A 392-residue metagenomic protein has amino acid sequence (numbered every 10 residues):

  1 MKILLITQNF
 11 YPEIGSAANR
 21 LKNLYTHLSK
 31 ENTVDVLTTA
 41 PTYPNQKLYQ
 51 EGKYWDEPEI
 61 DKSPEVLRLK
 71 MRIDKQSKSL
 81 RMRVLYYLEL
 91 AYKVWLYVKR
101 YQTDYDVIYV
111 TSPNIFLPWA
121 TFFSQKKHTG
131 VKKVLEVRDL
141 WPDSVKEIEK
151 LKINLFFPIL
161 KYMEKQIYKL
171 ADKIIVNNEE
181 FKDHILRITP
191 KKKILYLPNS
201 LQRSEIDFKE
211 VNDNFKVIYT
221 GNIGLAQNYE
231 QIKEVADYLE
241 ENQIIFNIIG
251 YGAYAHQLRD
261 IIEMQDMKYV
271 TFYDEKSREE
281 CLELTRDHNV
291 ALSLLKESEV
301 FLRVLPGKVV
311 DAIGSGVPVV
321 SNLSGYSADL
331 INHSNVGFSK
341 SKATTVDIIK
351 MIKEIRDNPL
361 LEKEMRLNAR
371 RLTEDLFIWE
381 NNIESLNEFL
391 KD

Functional and structural regions predicted by a protein language model:
M1-K62, K173, E234, L239-E240: N-terminal subdomain of nucleotide-sugar transferases
L4, E210-Q227, I232-A236, F246-N247 (+1 more regions): Conserved donor-binding/catalytic core segment of Leloir-type glycosyltransferases
Y92-W95, K99, F116-W119, F123-K127 (+1 more regions): Membrane-proximal helix-turn-helix segments that form the acceptor-binding/catalytic region of lipid-linked
E180, N199-S200: Carbohydrate-associated surface elements
Q227, S277-L284, N289-I313, V320-D329: Nucleotide-sugar-dependent
H256-L282: Nucleotide-activated donor-binding/catalytic signature segment of Leloir-type glycosyltransferases, i.e., the conserved
H333-T345, E354-L360: Conserved acidic donor-binding segment of nucleotide-sugar-dependent glycosyltransferases
E354, L361-D375: A short, well-ordered alpha-helix in the C-terminal region of glycosyltransferases
